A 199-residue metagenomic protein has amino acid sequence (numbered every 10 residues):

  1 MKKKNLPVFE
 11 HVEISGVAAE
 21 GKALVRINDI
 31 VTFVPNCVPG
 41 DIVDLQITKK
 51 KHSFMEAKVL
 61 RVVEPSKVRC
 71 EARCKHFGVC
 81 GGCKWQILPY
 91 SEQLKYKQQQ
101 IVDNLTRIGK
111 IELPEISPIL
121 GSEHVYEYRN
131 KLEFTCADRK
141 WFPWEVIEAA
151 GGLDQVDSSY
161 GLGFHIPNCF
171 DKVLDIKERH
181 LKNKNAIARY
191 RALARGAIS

Functional and structural regions predicted by a protein language model:
M1-S199: Accessory RNA-recognition modules of RNA-modification enzymes
